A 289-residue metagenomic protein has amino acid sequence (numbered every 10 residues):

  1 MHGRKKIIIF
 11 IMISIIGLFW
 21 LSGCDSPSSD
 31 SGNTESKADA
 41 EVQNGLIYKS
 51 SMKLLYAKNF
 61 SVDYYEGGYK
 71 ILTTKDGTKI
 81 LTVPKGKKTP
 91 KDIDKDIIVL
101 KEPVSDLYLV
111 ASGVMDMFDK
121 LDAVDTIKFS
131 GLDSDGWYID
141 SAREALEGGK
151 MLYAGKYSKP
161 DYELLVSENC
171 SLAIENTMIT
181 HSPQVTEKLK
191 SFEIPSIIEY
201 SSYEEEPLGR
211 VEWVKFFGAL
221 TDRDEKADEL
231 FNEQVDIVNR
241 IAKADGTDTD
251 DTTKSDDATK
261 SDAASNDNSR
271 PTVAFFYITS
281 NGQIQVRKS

Functional and structural regions predicted by a protein language model:
M1-I11: Bacterial N-terminal signal peptides that target proteins for export
C24-M115, K226-T253, D257-V273: Bacterial Sec-exported substrate-binding components of ABC uptake systems
T73-D76, I80-V166, L172-I179: A short, structured surface patch at a secondary-structure boundary
F118-L121, V185-T186, R287: Short, solvent-exposed loop/turn and secondary-structure capping segments
F129-S130, Q283-S289: Glycine- and acidic-residue-enriched helix-capping/strand-helix junction motifs
S167-I174, T180-I284: Extracytoplasmic substrate-binding proteins
